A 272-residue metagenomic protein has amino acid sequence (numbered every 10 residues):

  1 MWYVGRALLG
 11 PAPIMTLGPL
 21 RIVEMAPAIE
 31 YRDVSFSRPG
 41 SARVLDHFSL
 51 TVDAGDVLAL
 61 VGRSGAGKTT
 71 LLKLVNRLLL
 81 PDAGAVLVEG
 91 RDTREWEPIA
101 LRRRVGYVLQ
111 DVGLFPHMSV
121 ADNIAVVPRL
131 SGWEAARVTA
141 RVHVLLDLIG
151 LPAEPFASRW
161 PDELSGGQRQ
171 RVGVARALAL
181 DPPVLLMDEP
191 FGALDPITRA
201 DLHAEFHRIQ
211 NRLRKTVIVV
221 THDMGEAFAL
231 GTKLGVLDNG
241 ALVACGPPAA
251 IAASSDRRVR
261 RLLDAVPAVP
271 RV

Functional and structural regions predicted by a protein language model:
V61-R63: The feature captures the beta-strand-to-loop junction immediately N-terminal to the Walker
N76: Helix-to-loop junction immediately C-terminal to a conserved catalytic motif
A136-P155: Conserved ABC ATPase "signature" region
R159-L164, Q168: Conserved ABC ATPase signature
D181: Conserved catalytic motifs of ABC-family nucleotide-binding domains
N239-G240: Conserved ABC ATPase "signature" C-loop
C245-G246: ABC ATPase "signature
